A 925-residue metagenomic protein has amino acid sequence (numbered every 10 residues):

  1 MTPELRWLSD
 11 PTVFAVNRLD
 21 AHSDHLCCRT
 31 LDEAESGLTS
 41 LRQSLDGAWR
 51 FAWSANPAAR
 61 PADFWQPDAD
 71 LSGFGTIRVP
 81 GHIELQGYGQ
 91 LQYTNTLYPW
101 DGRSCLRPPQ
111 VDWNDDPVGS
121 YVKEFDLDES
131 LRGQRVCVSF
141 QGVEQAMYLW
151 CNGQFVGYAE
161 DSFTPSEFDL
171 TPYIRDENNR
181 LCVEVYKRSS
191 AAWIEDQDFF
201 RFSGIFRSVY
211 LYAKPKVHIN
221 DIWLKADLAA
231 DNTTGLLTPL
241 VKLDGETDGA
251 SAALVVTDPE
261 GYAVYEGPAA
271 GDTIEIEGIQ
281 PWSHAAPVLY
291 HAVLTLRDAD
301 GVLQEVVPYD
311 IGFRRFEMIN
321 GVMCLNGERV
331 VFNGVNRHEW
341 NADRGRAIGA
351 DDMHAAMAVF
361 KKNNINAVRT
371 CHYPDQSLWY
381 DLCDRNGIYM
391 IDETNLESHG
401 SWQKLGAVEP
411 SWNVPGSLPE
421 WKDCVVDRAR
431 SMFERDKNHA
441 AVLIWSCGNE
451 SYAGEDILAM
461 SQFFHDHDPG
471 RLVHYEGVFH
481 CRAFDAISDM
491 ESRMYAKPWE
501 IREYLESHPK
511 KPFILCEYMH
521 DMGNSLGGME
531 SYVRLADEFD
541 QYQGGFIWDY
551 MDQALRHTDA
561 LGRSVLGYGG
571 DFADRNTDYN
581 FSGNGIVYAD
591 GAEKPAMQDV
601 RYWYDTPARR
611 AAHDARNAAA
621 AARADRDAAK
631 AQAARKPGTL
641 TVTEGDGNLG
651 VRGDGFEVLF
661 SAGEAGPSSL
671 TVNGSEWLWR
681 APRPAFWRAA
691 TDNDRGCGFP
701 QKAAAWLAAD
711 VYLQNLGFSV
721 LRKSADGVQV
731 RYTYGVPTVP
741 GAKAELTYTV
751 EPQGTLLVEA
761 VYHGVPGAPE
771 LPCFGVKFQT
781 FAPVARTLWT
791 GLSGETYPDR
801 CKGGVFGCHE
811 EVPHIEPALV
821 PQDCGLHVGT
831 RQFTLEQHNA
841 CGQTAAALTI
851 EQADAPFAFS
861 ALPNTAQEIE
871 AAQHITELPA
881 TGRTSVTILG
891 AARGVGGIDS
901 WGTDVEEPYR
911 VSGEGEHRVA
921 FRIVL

Functional and structural regions predicted by a protein language model:
M1-G37, S104, W193, L303-A629: Extended substrate-binding grooves/exosites of carbohydrate-active enzymes
T2-L19, C27, L31, E35-S36 (+11 more regions): Accessory beta-strand-rich segments of carbohydrate-active enzymes
W49, W53, L127-E129, G142-E144 (+13 more regions): Beta-strand elements of well-folded, non-transmembrane domains
E84-Q86, Q92-T94, K187, S283 (+1 more regions): Beta-strand/loop-rich accessory regions of lumenal/periplasmic or secreted enzymes, predominantly carbohydrate-active
W150-V156, T257-P259, N326, D654 (+1 more regions): Short strand-turn-strand beta-turns centered on an Asx-Gly dipeptide
P172-N178, K242-I319: Extended acidic/polar, glycine-enriched regions that form or flank non-catalytic beta-rich accessory modules
F206-W223, F313-R329, D625-A631, A785-W789: Low-complexity, Pro/Ser/Thr- and charge-rich linker/hinge segments at domain boundaries
K216-G245, P595-R616, A629-G647, A760: Surface beta-strand/loop "capping" patches
